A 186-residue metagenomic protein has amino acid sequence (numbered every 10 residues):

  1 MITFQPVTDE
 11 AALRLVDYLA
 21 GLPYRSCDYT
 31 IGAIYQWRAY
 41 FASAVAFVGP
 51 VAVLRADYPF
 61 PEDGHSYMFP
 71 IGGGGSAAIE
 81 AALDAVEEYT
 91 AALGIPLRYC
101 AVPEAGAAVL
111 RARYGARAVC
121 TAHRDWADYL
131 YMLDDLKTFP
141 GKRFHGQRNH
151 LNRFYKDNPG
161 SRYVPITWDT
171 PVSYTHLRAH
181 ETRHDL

Functional and structural regions predicted by a protein language model:
M1-F4, S26, W126-D128, L133-L136 (+1 more regions): Generic secondary-structure boundary/loop-capping signal
I2, T8-A12, Y18-S26, I34-R38: N-terminal, charged low-complexity regulatory/assembly segments
I2-R14, K142, R162-Y174: A short beta-loop-alpha structural element at the N-terminal edge of CoA-dependent acyl/N-acetyltransferase catalytic
T30-A105: Conserved donor-binding loop and adjoining core beta-sheet/short helix segment in diverse acyl/aminoacyl transferases
G72-D169: Acyl-donor-binding surface of acyltransferase catalytic domains
T175-H184: Conserved small/polar residues in nucleotide/adenosyl-binding loops
